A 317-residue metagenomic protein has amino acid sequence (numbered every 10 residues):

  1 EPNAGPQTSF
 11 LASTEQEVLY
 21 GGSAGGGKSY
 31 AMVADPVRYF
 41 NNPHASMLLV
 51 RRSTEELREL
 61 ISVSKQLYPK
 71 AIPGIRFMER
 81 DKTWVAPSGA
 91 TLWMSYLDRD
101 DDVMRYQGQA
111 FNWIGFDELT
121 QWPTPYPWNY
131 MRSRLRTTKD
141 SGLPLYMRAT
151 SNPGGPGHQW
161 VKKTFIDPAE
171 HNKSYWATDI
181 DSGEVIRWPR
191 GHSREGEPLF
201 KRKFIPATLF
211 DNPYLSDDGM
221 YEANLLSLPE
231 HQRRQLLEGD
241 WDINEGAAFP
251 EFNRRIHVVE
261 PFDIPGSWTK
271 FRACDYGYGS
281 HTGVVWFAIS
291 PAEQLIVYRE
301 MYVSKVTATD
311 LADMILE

Functional and structural regions predicted by a protein language model:
E1-S13: Pre-Walker A adenine-sensing motif
S29-P43: Walker A/P-loop NTP-binding motif
A45-L57: Conserved RecA-like ASCE P-loop NTPase motor core of nucleic-acid helicases/translocases
E56-N112: Inter-Walker segment of RecA-like/P-loop motor cores
D117-L119: Walker B catalytic acidic pair
Q121-N212: ASCE P-loop NTPase helicase motor core
T208-C274: ATPase catalytic-site recognition across NTP-hydrolyzing enzymes
G266, F287-E317: Nucleic-acid-processing active sites and adjacent nucleic-acid-binding tracks, predominantly divalent metal-dependent
